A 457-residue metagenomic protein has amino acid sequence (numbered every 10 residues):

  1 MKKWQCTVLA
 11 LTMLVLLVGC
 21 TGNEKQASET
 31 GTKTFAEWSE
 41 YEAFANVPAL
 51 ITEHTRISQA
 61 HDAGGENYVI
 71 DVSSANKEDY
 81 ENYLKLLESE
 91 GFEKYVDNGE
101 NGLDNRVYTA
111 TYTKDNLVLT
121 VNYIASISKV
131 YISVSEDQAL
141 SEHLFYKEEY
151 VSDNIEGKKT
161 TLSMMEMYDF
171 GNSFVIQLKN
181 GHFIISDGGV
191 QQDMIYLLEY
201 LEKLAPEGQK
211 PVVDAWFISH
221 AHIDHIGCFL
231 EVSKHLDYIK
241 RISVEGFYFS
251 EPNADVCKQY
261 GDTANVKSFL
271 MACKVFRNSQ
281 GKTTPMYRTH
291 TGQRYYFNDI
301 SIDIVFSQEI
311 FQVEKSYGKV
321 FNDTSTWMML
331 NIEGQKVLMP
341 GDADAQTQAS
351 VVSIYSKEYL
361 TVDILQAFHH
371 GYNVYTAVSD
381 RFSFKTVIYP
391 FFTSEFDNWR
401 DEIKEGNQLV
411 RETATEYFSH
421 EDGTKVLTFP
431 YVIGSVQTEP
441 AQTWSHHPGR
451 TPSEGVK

Functional and structural regions predicted by a protein language model:
L16-G19: C-terminal motif of bacterial Sec signal peptides marking the signal peptidase cleavage site
T21-N23: Bacterial signal peptide processing site
K25-S73, S135-E142: Compositionally biased P/S/T/G-rich terminal and signal peptide-adjacent segments that lie outside catalytic cores
S74-V96: Amphipathic alpha-helical segments
A139-P211, G281-T361, L427-K457: Core dinuclear metal-dependent hydrolase active-site scaffold
Y150-S152, R241, G246, P252-D303 (+2 more regions): Binuclear metal-ion centers of metallo-dependent hydrolases, dominated by the metallo-beta-lactamase
F170, Q192, A221-G227, A254-C257 (+5 more regions): Active-site environment of divalent metal-dependent phosphoester hydrolases
G181-H182, Q192-F249, Y355-Y372, S383-T386: Active-site metal-binding motif and surrounding structural segment of the metallo-beta-lactamase
